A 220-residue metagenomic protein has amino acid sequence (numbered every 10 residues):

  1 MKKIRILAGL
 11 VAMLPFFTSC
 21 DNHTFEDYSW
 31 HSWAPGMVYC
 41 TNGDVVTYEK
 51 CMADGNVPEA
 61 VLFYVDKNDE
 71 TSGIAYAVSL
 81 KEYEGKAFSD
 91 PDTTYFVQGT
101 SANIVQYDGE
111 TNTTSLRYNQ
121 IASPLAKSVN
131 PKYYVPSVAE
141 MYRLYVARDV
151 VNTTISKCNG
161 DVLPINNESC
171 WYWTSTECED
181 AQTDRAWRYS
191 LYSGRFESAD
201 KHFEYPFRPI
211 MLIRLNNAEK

Functional and structural regions predicted by a protein language model:
M1-S19: Sec-dependent bacterial lipoprotein signal peptides
L14-G43, L212, N216-K220: Bacterial Sec-dependent N-terminal signal peptides
D44-E70, S198: Short, surface-exposed beta-strand/loop micro-motifs that present aromatic residues
Y64-Y134, V138-A147: Short aromatic-cysteine micro-motif
S72-I74, S169-Y172, R185, K201-P206: Residues that flank catalytic or metal-binding motifs in active/ligand-binding sites
T114-Y134, V138-L191: An exposed tryptophan-centered "aromatic clamp" motif
E197-K220: Short, structured beta-strand segments at or near domain termini in extracellular proteins/domains
